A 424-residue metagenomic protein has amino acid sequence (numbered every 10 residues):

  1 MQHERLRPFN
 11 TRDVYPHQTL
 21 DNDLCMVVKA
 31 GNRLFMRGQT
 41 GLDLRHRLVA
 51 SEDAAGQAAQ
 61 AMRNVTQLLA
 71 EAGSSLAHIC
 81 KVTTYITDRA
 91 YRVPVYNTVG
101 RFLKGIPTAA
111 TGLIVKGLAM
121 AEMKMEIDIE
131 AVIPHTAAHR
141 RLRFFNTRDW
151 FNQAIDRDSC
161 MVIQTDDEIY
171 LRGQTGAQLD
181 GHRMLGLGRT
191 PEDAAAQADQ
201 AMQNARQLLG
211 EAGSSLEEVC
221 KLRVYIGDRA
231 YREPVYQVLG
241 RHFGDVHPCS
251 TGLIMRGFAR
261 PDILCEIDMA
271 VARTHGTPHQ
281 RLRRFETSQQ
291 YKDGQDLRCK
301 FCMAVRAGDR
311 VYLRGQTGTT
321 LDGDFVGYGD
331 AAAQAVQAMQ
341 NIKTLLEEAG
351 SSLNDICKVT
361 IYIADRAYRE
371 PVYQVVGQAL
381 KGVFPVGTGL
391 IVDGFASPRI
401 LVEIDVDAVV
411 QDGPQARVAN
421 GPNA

Functional and structural regions predicted by a protein language model:
M1-R63, Q67-A77, I86-Q203, Q207-K221 (+3 more regions): N-terminal presequence-like segments and the immediate start of the first folded domain
